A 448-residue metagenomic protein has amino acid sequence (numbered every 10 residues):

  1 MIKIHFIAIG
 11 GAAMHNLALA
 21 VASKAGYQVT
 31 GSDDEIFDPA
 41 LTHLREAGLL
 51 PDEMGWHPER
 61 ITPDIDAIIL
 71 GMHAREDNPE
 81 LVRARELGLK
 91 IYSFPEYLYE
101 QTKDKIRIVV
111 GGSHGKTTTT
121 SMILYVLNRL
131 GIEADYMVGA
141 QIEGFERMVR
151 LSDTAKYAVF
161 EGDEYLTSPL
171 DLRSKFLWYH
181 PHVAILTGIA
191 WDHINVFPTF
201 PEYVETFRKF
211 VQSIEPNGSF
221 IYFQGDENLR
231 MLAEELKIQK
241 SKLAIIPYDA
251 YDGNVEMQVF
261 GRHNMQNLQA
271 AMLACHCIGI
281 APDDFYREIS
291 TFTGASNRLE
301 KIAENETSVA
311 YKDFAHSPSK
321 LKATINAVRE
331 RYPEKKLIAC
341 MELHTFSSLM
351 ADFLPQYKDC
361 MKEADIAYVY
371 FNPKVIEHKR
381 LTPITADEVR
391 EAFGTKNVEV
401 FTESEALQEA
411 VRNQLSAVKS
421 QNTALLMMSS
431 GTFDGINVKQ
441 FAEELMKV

Functional and structural regions predicted by a protein language model:
M1-D52, D64-I68, A84-L89, R208 (+2 more regions): ATP-dependent carboxylate-amine ligase
I9-G10, S32-D33, G71-H73, F94-P95 (+13 more regions): Fold-independent oxyanion-binding glycine-rich loops and adjacent beta-strand/coil segments at enzyme active sites
G11, F37-D38, R75, E143 (+4 more regions): Alpha-helix N-cap/helix-start and coil->helix boundary motif
A20-A25, R45-E46, E59-P63, M72-Y222 (+4 more regions): Phosphate-binding loop of NTP-binding sites
E35-P39, A250-Q258: Adenosine-cofactor binding site in Rossmann-like domains, unifying the SAM/SAH pocket of S-adenosylmethionine-dependent
M54-P58, P95, E405-L407: Conserved SAM/SAH-binding loop
V255-G261, S308-K312: Short pre-catalytic strand/loop immediately N-terminal to key active-site residues, enriched for Gly-Thr
N264-N267: Acidic, glycine-rich loop-and-beta core segments that form the ion-binding/anion-interacting portion of active sites
